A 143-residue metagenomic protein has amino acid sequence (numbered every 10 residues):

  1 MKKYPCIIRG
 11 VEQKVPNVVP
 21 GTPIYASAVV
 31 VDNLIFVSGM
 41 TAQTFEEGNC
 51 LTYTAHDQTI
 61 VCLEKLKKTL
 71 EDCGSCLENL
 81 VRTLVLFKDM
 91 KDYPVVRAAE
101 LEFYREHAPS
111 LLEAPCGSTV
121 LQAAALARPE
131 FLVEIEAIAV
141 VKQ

Functional and structural regions predicted by a protein language model:
M1-E64, K68-R82, F87-Q143: N-terminal presequence-like segments and the immediate start of the first folded domain
